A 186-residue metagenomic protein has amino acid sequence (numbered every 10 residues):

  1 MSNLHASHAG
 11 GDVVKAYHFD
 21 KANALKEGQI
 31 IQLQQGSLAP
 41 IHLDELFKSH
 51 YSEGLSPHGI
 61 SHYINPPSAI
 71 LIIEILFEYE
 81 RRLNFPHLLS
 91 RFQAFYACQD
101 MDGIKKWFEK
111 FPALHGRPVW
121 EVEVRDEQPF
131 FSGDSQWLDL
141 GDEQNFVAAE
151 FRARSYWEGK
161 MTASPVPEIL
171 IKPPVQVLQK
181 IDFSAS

Functional and structural regions predicted by a protein language model:
S2-K15, K21-H62, S68-A69, R91-Q93 (+1 more regions): Conserved NAD+-utilizing ADP-ribose enzyme module
P66-P86: Active-site-proximal specificity loops/subdomain of glycosyltransferases
